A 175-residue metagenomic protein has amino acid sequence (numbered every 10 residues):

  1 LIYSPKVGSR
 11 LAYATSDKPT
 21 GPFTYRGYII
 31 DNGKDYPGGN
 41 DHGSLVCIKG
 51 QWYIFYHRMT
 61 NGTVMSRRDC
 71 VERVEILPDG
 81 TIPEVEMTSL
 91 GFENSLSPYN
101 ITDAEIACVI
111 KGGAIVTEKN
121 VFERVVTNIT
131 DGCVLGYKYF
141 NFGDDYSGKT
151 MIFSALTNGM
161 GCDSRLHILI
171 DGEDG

Functional and structural regions predicted by a protein language model:
L1-G175: Carbohydrate-active catalytic/glycan-binding domains of CAZyme proteins, especially the secreted or lumenal ectodomains
